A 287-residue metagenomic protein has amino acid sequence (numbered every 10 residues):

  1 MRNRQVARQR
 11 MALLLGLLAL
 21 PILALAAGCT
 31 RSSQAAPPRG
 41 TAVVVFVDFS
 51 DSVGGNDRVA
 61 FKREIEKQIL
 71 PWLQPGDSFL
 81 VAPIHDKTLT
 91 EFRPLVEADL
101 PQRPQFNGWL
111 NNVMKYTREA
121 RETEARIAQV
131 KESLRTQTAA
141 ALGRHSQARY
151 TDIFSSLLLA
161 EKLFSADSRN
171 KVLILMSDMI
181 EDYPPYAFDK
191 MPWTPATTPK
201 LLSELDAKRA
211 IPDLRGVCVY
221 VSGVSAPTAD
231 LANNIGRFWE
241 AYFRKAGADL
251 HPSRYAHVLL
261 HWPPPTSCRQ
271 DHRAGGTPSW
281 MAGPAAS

Functional and structural regions predicted by a protein language model:
R2-G16: Bacterial N-terminal signal peptides that target proteins for export
L15-A24: Bacterial N-terminal signal peptides
C29, A196-S287: Von Willebrand factor type A / integrin I
T30-A42: Bacterial Sec signal peptide processing site at the extreme N-terminus
R39-E122, K171-L175: Von Willebrand factor
V53-D57, L89-R93, D182-Y186, T228-N233 (+1 more regions): Extracytoplasmic/secreted cell-surface and envelope-processing proteins
A60-Q68, S155-L159, P199-A207: N-terminal post-signal-peptidase region of extra-cytosolic proteins
G108-S168, E181: Von Willebrand factor
